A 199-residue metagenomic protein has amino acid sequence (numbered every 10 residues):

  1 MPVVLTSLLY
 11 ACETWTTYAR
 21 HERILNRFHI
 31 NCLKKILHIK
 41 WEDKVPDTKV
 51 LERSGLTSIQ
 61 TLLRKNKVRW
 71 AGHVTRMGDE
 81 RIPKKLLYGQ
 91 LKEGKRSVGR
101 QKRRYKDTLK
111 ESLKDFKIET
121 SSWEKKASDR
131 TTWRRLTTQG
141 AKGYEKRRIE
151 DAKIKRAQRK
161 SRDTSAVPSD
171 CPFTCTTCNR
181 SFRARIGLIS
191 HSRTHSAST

Functional and structural regions predicted by a protein language model:
M1-T199: Short linear motifs embedded in intrinsically disordered, charge-biased segments
